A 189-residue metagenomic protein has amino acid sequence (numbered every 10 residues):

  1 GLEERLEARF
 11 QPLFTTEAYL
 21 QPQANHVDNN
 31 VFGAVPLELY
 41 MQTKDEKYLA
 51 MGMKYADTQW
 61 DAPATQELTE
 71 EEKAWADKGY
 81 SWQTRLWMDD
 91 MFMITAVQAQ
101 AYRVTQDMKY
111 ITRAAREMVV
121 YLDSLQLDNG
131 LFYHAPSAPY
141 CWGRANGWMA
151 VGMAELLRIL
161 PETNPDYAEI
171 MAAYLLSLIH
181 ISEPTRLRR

Functional and structural regions predicted by a protein language model:
G1, A24-M41, L86-Y102, W142-R158: Well-ordered alpha-helical segments within folded domains of soluble proteins
G1-E7, L39-K54, A101-R116, L157-L176: Structural helix-adjacent loops and short alpha-helical linkers that scaffold large soluble proteins
G1-V31: N-terminal carbohydrate-binding/catalytic regions of secreted carbohydrate-active enzymes
Q11-Y19, E70-Y80, L131-A138: Acidic/His metal-coordination segments adjacent to aromatic residues that form catalytic metal sites in metalloenzymes
M53-D89: Asp-box/WD-like beta-propeller blade repeats and closely related beta-sheet repeat scaffolds
G79-M88, V97, A101-K109, M118 (+2 more regions): Active-site cleft segment of glycoside hydrolase catalytic domains centered on the general acid/base Glu
M108-A154: Loop-centered beta-sheet repeat module
I179-R189: Single conserved hydrophobic/aromatic residue that forms the stacking wall/gate of nucleotide- or nucleobase-binding
